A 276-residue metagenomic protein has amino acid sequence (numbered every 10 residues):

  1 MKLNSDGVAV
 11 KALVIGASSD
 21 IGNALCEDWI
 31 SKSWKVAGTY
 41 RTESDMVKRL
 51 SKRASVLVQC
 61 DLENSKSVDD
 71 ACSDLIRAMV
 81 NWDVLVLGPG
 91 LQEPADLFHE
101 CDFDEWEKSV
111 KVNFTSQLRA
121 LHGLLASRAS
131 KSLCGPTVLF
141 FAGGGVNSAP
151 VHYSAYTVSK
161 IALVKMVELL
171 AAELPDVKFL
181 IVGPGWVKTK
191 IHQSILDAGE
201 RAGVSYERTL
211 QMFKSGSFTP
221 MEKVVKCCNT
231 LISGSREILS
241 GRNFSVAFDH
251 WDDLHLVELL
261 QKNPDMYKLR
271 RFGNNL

Functional and structural regions predicted by a protein language model:
I15, W82-G90, N113, L139-F140 (+1 more regions): Rossmann-fold scaffold of SDR-type NAD(P)-dependent oxidoreductases
S18-S19: Conserved glycine-rich cofactor-binding loop
S51-K66: Rossmann-fold cofactor-recognition segment
D69, G90-E107, H152: Conserved mid-core segment of classical short-chain dehydrogenase/reductases
S73, V112-L133, A171-A172: Amphipathic alpha-helical dimer-interface segment in Rossmann-like NAD(P)H-dependent oxidoreductases
H99-R119, L139, Y156, L163: Catalytic Tyr-X3-Lys loop
C134-P175, G183-T189, Q193-D197: Catalytic loop of short-chain dehydrogenase/reductase
I181, E200-N275: C-terminal helical subdomain
